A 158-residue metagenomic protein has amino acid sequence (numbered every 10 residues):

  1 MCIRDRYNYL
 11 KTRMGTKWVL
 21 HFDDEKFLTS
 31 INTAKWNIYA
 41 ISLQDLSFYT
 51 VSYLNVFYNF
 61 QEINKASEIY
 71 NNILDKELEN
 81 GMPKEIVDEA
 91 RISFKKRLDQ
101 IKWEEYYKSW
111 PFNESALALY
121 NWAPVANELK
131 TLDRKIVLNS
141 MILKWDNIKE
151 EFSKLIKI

Functional and structural regions predicted by a protein language model:
M1-I3: Short, small-residue-biased leader/transition segments that mark boundaries at the very start of proteins
Y7, K11, S47-Y58, N71-E79 (+2 more regions): Alpha-helical repeat scaffolds in large eukaryotic proteins
L10-R13, Y39-S42, V51, S93-R97 (+1 more regions): Charged, low-complexity, helix-prone segments enriched in Lys/Glu/Asp/Gln
T12-F60: N-terminal interaction modules that seed assembly of large macromolecular complexes
S30-A34, S67-G81: Eukaryote-specific, cytoplasm-facing alpha-helical/coiled-coil scaffolding segments in long proteins
F60-E68: Short, glycine/acidic-rich hinge or "gate" loops at secondary-structure transitions that mediate conformational
K76-I158: Helix-driven interaction modules
